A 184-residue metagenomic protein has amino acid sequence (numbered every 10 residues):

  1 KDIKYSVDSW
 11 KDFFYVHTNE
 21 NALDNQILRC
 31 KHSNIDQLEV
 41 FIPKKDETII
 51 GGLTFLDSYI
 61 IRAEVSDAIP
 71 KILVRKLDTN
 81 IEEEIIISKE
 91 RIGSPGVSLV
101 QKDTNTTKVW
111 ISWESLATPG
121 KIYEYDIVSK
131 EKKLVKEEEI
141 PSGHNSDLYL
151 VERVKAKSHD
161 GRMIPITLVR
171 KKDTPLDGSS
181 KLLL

Functional and structural regions predicted by a protein language model:
K1-H32, L38-K44: Beta-sandwich/jelly-roll carbohydrate-recognition scaffolds of carbohydrate-active enzymes
K1-S9, V40, G51-G52, A63 (+2 more regions): Non-catalytic accessory segments flanking enzyme active sites
F14-V16, I60, V109: Hydrophobic beta-strand positions that form the internal "hydrophobic ladder" of WD40/Gbeta-like beta-propeller blades
A22, S33-I35, R75-I81: Alpha/beta-hydrolase-fold serine-hydrolase catalytic core, especially in secreted/extracellular enzymes
L23, D67-A68: Loop/turn residues immediately N-terminal
D36-L56: Generic long, charged, amphipathic alpha-helical segments
K181-L183: Hydrophobic beta-strand anchors of alpha/beta hydrolase catalytic cores
